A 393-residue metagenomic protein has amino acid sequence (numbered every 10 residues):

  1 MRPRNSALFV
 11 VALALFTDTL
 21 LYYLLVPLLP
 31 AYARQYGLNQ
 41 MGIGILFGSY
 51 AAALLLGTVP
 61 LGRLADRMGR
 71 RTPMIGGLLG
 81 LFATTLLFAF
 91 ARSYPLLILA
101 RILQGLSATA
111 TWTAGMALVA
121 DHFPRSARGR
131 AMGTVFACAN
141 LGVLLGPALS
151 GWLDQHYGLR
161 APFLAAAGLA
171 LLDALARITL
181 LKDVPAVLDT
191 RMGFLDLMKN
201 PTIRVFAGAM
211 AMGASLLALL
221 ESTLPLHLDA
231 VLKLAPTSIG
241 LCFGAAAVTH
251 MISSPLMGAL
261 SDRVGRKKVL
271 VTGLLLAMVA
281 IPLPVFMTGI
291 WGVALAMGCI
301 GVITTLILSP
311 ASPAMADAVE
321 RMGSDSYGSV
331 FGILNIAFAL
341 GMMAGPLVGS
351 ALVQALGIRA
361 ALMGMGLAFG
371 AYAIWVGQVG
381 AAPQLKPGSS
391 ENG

Functional and structural regions predicted by a protein language model:
L28-Q40, T223-T237: Short amphipathic helix-loop junctions that connect adjacent transmembrane helices in Major Facilitator Superfamily/SLC
G37, G69, F90-P95, K233 (+2 more regions): Helix-breaking motifs and short loop linkers at transmembrane-helix boundaries and internal kinks in secondary membrane
G48-L61, G244-P255: Central cavity-lining transmembrane alpha-helices of secondary-active solute carriers, predominantly the Major
L56-R92, S261-K267: Conserved MFS/SLC helix-loop-helix module at the cytosolic interface between two early adjacent transmembrane helices
A100-C138: Cytoplasmic helix-loop-helix junction between adjacent transmembrane helices in 12-TM secondary transporters
T111-F123, I307-R321: Intracellular juxtamembrane helix-capping segments at the cytosolic ends of symmetry-related transmembrane helices
T134-I178: Helix-loop-helix hairpin linking two adjacent transmembrane segments in secondary transporters
G168-A186, W375-V379: C-terminal membrane-cytosol helix-exit motif in multi-pass small-molecule transporters
